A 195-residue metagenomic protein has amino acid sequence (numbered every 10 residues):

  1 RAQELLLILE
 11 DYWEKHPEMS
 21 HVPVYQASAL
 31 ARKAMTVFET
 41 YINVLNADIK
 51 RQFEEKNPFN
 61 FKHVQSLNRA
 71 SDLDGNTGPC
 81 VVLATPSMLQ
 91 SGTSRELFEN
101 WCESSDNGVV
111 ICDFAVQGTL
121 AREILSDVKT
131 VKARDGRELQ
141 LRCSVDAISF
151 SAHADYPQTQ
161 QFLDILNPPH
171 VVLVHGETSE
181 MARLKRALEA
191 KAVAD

Functional and structural regions predicted by a protein language model:
R1-D195: Acidic/His-rich, metal-assisted hydrolase cores and their charged scaffolds
